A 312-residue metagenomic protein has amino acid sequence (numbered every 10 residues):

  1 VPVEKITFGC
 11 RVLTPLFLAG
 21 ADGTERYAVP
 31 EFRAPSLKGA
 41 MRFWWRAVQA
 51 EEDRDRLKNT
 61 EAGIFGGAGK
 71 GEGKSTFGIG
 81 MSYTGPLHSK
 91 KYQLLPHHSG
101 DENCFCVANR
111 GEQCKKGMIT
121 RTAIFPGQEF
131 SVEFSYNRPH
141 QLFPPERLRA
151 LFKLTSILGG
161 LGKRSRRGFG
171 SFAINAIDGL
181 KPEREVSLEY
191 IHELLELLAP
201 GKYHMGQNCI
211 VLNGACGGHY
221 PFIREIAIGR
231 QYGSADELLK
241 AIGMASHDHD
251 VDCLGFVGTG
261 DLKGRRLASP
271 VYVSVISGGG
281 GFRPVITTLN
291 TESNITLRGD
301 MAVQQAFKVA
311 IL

Functional and structural regions predicted by a protein language model:
V1-L312: Basic, Gly/Ser/Thr-rich N-terminal segments that form RNA-phosphate-binding interfaces in CRISPR RAMP
